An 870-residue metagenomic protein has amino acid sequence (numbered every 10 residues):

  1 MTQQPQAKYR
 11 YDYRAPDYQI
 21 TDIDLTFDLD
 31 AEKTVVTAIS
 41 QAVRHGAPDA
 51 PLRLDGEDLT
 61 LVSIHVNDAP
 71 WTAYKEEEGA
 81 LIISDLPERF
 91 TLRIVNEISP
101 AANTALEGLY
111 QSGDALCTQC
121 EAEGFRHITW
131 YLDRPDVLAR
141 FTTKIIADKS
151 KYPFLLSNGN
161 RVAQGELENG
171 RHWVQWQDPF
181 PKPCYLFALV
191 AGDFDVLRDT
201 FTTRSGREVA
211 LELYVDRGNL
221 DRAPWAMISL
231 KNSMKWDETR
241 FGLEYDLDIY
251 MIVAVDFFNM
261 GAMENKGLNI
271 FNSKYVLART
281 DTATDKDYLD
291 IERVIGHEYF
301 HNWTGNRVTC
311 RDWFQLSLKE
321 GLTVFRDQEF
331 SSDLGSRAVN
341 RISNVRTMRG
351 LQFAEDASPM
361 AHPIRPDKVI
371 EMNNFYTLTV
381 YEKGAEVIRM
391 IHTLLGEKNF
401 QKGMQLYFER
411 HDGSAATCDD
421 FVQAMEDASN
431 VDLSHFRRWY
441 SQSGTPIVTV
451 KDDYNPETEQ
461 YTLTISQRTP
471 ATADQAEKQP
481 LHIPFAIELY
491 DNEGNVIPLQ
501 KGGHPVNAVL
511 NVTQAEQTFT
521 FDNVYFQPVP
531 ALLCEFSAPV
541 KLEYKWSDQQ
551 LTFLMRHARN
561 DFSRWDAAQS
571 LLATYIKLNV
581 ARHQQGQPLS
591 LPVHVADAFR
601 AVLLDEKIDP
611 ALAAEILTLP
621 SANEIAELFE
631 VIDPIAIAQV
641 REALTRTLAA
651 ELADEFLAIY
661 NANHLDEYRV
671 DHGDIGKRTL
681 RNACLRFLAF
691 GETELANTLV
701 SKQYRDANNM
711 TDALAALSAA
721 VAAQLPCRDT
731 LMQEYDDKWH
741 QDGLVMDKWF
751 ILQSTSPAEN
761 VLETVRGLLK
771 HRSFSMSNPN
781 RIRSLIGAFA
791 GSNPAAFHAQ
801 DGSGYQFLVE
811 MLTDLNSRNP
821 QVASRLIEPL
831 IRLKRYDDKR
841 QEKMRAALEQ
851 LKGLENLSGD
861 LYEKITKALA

Functional and structural regions predicted by a protein language model:
M1-V35, Y110-Q119, Y131, P135 (+1 more regions): N-terminal, polar/Ser/Thr-rich
T37-A42, G56, E88-N103, F141-K149 (+3 more regions): Short, hydrophobic/aromatic-enriched beta-strand segments in well-ordered soluble domains
T37-D58, W130-D133, A139-D148, D419 (+2 more regions): Surface-exposed beta-strand/loop patches in extracellular or lumenal glycoproteins
H45-S112, D133, E168-G170, V174 (+1 more regions): A surface-exposed beta-strand-loop module
T60-N67, D432-H435, T445-L532, K577 (+4 more regions): Beta-strand-rich binding/interaction modules
V95-R198, D561-R564: Extended, low-hydrophobicity, Ser/Thr/Pro/Gly-biased non-transmembrane segments
W176, R204-T458, T462-L463: Hydrophobic alpha-helical and helix-loop surface patches within well-folded domains that function as non-catalytic
G350, T377, D522-A870: Long, ordered, helix-rich scaffold segments
